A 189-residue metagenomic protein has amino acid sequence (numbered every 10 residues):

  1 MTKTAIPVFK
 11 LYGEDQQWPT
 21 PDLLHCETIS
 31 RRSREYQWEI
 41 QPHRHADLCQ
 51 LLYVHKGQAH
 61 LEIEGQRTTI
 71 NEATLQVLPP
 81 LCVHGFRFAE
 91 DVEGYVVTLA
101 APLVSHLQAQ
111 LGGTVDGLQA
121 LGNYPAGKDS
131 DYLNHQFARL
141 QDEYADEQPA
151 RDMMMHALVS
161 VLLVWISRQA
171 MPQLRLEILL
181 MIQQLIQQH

Functional and structural regions predicted by a protein language model:
M1-E62, Q66-T68: Generic protein-terminus/edge-of-domain signal
T2-T28, V83-A145, L163-M171: A hydrophobic/aromatic-rich effector-binding and dimerization subdomain of bacterial HTH-type transcriptional regulators
L48, F137, V159, Q183: Short amphipathic alpha-helical/adjacent loop interface patches that line ligand and macromolecule-binding sites
H60-E62, L78, H84-A89: Short beta-strand His + acidic residue motifs that chelate non-heme Fe in jelly-roll/DSBH and cupin folds
G65-P80: Short acidic-glycine-tyrosine-enriched beta hairpin
D131-N134, Q173-H189: A short, Lys/Arg-enriched amphipathic alpha-helix from helix-turn-helix/homeodomain DNA-binding modules
Y144-L158, L176-E177: All-alpha amphipathic helical-bundle segments outside canonical DNA-binding/catalytic cores that form hydrophobic
